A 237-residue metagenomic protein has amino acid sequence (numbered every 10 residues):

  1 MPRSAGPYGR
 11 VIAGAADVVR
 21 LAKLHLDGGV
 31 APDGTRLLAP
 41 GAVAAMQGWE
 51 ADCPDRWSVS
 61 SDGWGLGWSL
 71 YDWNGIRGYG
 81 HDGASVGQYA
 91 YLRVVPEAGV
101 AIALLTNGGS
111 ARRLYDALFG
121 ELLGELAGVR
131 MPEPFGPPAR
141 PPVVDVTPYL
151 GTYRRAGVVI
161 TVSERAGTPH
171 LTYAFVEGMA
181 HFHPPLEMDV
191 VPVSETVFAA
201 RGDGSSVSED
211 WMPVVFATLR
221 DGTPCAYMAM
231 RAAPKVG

Functional and structural regions predicted by a protein language model:
M1-G237: Catalytic loop of the DD-peptidase/beta-lactamase superfamily, centered on the K-T-G motif and neighboring
